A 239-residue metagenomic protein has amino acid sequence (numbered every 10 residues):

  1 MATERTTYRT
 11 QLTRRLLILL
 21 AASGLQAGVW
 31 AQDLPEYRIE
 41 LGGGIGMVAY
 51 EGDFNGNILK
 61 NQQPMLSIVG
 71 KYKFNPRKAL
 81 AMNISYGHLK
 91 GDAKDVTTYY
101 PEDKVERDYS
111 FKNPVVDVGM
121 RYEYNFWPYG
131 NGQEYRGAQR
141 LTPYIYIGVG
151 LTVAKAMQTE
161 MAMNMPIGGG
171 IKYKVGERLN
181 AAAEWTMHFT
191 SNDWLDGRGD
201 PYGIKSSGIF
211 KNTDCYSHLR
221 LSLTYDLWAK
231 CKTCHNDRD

Functional and structural regions predicted by a protein language model:
M1-E36, L227-D239: Cleavable N-terminal export/targeting peptides
W30-K73, R220-K230: Short glycine/proline- and aromatic-enriched beta-strand/turn motifs that initiate or cap beta-hairpins
E36, K73-R77, W127-Y129, K174-G176 (+1 more regions): Outer-membrane beta-barrel channels and translocator barrels
Y37, K60-P64, P114-V118, Q139-L141 (+2 more regions): Residues that define the transmembrane beta-barrel architecture of outer-membrane proteins
G43-M47, I68-Y72, M120-Y124, I147-L151 (+3 more regions): Residues on the lipid-exposed face of transmembrane beta-strands in outer-membrane beta-barrel proteins
D53-I58, A93-Y99, Q133-R136, M157-M161 (+2 more regions): Outer-membrane beta-barrel translocator domains and adjoining extracellular loop/strand segments of Gram-negative
P76-M157, Y225: Gram-negative (and chloroplast) outer-membrane scaffold detector with strong preference for beta-barrel transmembrane
G176-D239: Predominantly the C-terminal beta-signal and adjacent terminal strand-loop region of outer-membrane beta-barrel
